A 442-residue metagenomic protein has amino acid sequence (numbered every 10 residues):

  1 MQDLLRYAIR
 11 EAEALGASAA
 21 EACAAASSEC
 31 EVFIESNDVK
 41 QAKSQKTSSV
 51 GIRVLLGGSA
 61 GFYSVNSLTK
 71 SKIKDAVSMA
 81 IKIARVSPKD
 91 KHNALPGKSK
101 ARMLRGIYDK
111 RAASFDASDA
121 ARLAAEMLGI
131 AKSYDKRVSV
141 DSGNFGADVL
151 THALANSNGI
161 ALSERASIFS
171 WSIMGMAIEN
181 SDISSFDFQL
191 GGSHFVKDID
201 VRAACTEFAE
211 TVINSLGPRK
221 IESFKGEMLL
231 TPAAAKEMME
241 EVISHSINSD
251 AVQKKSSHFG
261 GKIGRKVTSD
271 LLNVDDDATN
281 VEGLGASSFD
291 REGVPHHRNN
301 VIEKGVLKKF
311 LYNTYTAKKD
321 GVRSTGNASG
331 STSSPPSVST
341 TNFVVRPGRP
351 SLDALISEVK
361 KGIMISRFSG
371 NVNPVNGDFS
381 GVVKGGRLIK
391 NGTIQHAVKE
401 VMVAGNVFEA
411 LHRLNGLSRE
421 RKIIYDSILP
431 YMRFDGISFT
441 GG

Functional and structural regions predicted by a protein language model:
M1-S287, R291-V294, E303-V306, T393 (+1 more regions): Active-site bordering "gate/hinge" segments that shape substrate access to catalytic or cofactor-binding pockets
K262-G442: Dual-mode signal for accessory low-complexity, basic/Gly-rich regions
